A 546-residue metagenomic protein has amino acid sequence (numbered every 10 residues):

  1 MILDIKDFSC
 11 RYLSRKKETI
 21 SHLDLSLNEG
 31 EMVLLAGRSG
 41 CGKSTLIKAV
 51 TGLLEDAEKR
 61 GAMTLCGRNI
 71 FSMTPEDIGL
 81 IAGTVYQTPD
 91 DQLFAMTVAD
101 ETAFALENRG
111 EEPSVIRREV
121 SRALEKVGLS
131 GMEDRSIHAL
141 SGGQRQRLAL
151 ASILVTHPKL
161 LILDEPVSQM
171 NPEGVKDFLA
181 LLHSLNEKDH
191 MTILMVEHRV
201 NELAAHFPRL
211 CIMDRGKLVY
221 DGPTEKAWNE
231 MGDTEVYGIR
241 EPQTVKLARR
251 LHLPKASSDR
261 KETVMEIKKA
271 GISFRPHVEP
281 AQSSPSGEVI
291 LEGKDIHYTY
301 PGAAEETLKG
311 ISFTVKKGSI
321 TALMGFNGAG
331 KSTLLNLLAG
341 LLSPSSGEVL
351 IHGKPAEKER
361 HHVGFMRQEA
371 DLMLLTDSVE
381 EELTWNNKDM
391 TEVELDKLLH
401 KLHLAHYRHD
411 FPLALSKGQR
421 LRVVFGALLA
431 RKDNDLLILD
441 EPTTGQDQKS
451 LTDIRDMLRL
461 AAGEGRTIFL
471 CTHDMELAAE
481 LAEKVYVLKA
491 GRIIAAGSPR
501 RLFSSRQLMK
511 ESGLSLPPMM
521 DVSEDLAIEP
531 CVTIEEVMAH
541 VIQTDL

Functional and structural regions predicted by a protein language model:
A36-R38, M324-F326: The feature captures the beta-strand-to-loop junction immediately N-terminal to the Walker
T51, A339: Helix-to-loop junction immediately C-terminal to a conserved catalytic motif
K59-N69, G347-E359: Conserved ABC transporter NBD signature motif
S114-M132, E392-Y407: Conserved ABC ATPase "signature" region
S136-L140, Q144, F411-L415: Conserved ABC ATPase signature
L154, L429-R431: ABC ATPase C-loop
L161-D164, L437-D440: Catalytic Walker B motif of ABC-type/P-loop ATPase nucleotide-binding domains
R215-G216, A490-G491: Conserved ABC ATPase "signature" C-loop
